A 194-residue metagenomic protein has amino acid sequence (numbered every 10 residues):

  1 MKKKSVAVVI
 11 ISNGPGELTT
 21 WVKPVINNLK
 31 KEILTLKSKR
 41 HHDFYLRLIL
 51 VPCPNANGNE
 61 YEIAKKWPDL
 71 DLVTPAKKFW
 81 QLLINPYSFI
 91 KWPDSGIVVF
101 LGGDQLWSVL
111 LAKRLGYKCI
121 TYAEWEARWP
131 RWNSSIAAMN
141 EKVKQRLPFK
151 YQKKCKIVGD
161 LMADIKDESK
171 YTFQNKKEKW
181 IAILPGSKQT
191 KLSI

Functional and structural regions predicted by a protein language model:
M1-A7, D167-P185: Nucleotide-sugar donor-binding and catalytic loop/hinge architecture of NDP-sugar-dependent glycosyltransferases
I10-I11, P15-D167, S187: Active-site and donor-binding regions of nucleotide-sugar-utilizing enzymes
I183, Q189-I194: Donor-nucleotide binding loops and adjacent catalytic segments primarily of GT-B fold Leloir glycosyltransferases
